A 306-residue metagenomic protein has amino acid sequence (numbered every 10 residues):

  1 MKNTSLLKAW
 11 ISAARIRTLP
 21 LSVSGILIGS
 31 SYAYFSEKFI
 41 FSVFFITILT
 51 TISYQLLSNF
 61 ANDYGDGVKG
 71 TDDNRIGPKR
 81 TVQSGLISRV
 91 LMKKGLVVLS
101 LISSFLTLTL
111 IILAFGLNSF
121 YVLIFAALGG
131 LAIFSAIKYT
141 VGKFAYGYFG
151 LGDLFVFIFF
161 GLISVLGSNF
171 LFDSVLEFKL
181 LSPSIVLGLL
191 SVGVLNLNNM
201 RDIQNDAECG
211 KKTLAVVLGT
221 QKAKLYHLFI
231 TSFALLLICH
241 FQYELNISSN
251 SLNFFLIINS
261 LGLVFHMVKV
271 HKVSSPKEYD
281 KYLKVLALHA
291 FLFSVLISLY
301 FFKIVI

Functional and structural regions predicted by a protein language model:
M1-I46, Y139, K143-F149, V156: Topogenic membrane-insertion module of multi-pass membrane proteins
N3, R80-F178: Intramembrane alpha-helical segments
V23-I28, L154-N169, A215-T220, L283-I297: Small-residue-rich segments of transmembrane alpha-helices in multi-pass membrane proteins, especially helix faces
I28, E37-A61, I124-I137, E177-L197: Membrane-embedded alpha-helical segments that form the functional core of polytopic membrane enzymes, especially those
F35, F155-I203, Q221: Functional transmembrane core segments of multi-pass inner-membrane proteins
S53-P78, V192-A215: Acidic (Asp/Glu-rich) catalytic motifs at the cytosolic membrane interface
R75-G116, L214-I247, L288-F291: Multi-pass membrane catalytic core of lipid/isoprenoid biosynthesis enzymes
Y243-I306: Extended hydrophobic alpha-helices typical of membrane-associated regions
